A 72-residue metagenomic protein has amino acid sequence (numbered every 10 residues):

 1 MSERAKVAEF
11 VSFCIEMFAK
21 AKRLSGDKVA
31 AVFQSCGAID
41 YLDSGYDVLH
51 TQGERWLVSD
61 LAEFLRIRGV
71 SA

Functional and structural regions predicted by a protein language model:
M1, A5, V48-T51: Charge-dense, low-complexity intrinsically disordered segments
S2-E3, S35-C36, L57: Serine/threonine-rich low-complexity intrinsically disordered regions
S2-K28: N-terminal acidic leader/helix
R4-V7, G37, S71: Residue-level detector of intrinsically disordered, flexible termini and proteolytic processing junctions
F18-H50: Amphipathic, hydrophobic secondary-structure cores in small proteins
D47-A72: Long, compositionally biased
